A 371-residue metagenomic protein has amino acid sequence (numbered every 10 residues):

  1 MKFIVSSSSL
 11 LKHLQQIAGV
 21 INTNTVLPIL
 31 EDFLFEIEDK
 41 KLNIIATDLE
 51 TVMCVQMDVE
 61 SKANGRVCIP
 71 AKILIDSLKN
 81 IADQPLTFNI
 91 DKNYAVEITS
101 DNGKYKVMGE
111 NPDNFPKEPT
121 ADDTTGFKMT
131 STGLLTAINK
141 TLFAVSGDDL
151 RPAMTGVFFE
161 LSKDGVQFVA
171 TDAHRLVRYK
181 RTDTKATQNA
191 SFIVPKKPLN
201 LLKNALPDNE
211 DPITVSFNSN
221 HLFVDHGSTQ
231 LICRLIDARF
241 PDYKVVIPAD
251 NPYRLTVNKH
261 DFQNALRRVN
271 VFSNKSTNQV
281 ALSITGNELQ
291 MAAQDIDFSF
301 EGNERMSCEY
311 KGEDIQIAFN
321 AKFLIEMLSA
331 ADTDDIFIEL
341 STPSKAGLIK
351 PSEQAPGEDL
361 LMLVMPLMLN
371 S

Functional and structural regions predicted by a protein language model:
M1-S371: Structural preference for solvent-exposed beta-strand-turn elements and adjacent flexible terminal/loop segments within
